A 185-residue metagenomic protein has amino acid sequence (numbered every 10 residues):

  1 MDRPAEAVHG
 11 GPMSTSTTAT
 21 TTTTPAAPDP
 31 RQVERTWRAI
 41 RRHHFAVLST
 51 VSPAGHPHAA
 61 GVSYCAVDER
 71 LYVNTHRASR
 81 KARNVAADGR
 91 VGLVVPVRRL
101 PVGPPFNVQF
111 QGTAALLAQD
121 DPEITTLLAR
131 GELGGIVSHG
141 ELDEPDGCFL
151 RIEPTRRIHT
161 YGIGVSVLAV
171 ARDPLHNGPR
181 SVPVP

Functional and structural regions predicted by a protein language model:
D2, E6, G10-P30, P104-P185: Charged, gly/pro-rich active-site loop segments
T24-A46: Short, basic/aromatic recognition patches
T36, K81, E123-I124: Amphipathic alpha-helical interface surfaces
I40-R41, A86-A87, A129: Alpha-helix boundary recognition
H43-F45, D88-V91, D146-F149, T155: Short, surface-exposed beta-edge/turn micro-motifs
H44-R77, R83-V85, G92-V97, F106-Q109: Short beta-strand segments
A46, L71, V91, A114-A115 (+1 more regions): Short beta-strand segments in beta-sandwich/barrel cores
S79-K81, L100, V165-L168: Short, surface-exposed beta-strand-loop junctions and turns on beta-sheet-rich folds
